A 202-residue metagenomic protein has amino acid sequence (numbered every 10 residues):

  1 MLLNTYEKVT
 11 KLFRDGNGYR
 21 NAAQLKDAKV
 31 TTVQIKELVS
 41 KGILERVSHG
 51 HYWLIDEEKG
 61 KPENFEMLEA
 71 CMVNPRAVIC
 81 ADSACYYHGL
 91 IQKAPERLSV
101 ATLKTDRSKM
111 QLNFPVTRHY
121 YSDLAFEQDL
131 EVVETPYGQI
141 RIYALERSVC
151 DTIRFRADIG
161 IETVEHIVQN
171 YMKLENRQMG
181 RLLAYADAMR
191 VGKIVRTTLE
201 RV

Functional and structural regions predicted by a protein language model:
N4, K8, L12, Y19-Q24 (+2 more regions): Nucleic-acid-binding surface
D27-A28, H51-W53: Glycine-rich phosphate/ribose-binding loops and adjacent secondary-structure elements that form binding surfaces
A28-S40: Short amphipathic alpha-helical interaction segments
G42-H49: A short, conserved structural fragment
